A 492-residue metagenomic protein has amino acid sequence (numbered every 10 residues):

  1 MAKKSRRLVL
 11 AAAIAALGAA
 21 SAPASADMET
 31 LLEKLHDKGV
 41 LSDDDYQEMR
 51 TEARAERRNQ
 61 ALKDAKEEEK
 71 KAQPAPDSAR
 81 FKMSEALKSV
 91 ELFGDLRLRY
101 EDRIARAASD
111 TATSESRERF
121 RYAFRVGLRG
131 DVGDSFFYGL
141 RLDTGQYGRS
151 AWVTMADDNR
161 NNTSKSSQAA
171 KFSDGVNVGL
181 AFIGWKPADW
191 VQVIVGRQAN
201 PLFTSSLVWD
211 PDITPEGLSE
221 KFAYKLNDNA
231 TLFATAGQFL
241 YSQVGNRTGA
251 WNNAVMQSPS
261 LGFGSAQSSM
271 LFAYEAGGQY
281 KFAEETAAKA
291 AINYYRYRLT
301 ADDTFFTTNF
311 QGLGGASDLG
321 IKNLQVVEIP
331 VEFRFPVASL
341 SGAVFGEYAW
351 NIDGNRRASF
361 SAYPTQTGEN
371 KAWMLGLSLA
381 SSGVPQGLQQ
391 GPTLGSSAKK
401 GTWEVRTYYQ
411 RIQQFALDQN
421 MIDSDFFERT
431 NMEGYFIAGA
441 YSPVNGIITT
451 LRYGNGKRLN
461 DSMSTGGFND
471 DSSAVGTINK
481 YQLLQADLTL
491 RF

Functional and structural regions predicted by a protein language model:
A2-T113, Q386-Q390, F492: N-terminal periplasmic/intermembrane-space "pro-region" immediately following the signal or transit peptide
K63, E68-P74, R99-A123, L128-D189 (+6 more regions): Surface-exposed loop and membrane-interface regions of Gram-negative outer-membrane beta-barrel proteins
L87, D131-G133, A188-V191, K225-N229 (+5 more regions): Outer-membrane beta-barrel channels and translocator barrels
L92-L96, Y138-L140, Q192-V193, L232-A236 (+9 more regions): Transmembrane beta-strands of outer-membrane beta-barrel proteins
L98, F124-G130, A181-W185, L218-F222 (+6 more regions): Residues on the lipid-exposed face of transmembrane beta-strands in outer-membrane beta-barrel proteins
L98-I104, D134, L142-G148, A199-P201 (+10 more regions): Transmembrane beta-strands of outer-membrane beta-barrel pores
A105-S114, S166-A170, F305-F492: Outer-membrane beta-barrel pore domains
R149-E284, K289, N293-G320, F415-E428: Surface-exposed coil loops of outer-membrane beta-barrel proteins
